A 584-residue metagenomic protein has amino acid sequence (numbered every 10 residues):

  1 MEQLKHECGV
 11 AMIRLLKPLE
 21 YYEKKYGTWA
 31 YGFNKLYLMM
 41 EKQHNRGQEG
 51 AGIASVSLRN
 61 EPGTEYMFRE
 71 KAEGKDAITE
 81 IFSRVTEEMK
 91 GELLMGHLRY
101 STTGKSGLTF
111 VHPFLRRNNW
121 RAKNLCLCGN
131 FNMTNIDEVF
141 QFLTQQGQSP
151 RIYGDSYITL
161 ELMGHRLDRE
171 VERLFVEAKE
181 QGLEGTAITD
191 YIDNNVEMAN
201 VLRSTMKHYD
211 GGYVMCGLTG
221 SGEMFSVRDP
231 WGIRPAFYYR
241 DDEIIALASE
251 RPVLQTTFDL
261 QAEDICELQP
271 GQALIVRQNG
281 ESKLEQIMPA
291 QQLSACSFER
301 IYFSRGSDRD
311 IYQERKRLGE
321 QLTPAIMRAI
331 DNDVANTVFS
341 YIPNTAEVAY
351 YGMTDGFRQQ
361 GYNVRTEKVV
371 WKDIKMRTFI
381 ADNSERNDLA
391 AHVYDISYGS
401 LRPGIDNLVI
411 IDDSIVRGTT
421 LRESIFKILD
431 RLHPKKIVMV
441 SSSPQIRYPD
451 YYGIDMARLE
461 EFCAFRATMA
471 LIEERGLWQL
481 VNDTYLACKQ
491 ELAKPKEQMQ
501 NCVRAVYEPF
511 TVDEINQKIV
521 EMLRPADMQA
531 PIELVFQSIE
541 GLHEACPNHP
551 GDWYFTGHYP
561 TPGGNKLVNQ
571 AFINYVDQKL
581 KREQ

Functional and structural regions predicted by a protein language model:
M1-Q269, I275-V338, I342-P343: Conserved short alpha-helical segments that host acidic/polar catalytic motifs at enzyme active sites
G63-F68, E138, S226-D229, F237 (+4 more regions): A short acidic (Asp/Glu
N132-T134, Y341-A349, I415-T419: Gly/Ser/Thr-rich loops at beta-strand to alpha-helix junctions that form or flank small-molecule/cofactor-binding
R169, R328-A335, G356-T366, S400-G404 (+1 more regions): Secondary-structure transition/capping motifs at alpha-helix termini and the adjoining loop/turn into the next element
N200, S204, V253, L260-D264 (+9 more regions): Phosphate/diphosphate-binding loops
M206, S221-E223, R228, R240 (+6 more regions): PRPP-dependent phosphoribosyltransferase catalytic core
Y312-N387: Conserved PRPP/pyrophosphate-binding segment of the phosphoribosyltransferase/PRPP-pathway fold
D355-L408, G418-T419, R447-E460: Short, glycine/charge-rich flexible loops or terminal/linker lids adjacent to PRPP-binding catalytic cores
